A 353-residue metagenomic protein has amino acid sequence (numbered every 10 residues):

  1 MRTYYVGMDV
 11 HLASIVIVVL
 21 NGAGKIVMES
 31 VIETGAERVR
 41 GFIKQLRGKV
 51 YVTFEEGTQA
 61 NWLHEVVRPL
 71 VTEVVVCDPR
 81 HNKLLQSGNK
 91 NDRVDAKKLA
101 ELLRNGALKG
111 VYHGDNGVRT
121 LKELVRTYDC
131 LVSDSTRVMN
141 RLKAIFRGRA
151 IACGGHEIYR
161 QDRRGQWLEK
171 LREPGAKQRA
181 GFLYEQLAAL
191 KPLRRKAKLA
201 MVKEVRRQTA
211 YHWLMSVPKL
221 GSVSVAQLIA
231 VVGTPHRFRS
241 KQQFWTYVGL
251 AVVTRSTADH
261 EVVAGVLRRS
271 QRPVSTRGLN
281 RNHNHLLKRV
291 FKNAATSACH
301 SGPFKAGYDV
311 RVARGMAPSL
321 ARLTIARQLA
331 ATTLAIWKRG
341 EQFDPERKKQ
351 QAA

Functional and structural regions predicted by a protein language model:
R2-N21, L99, L131: Gly/Thr-rich phosphate-binding beta-strand-loop-beta motif of the actin/hexokinase/Hsp70
T3, R195-L220, Q227-T234: Extended, structured, electrostatic nucleic-acid-contact surfaces
A36-E37, G41-L85: Conserved DEDDh/DEDDy metal-dependent 3′-5′ exonuclease domain
R68, V75-R126, G165-E169, E261 (+1 more regions): Short alpha-helix plus adjacent loop in nuclease-associated cores
N91, M215-S216, S222, Q227-P318: Phosphate-backbone recognition surface of nucleic-acid-processing proteins
V125-W213: Glycine-rich, often acidic, oxyanion-interacting loops/wings at catalytic, nucleic-acid, or phospho-protein interfaces
R255, A298, G307-A353: Low-complexity, acidic/Ser/Thr- and charged residue-rich accessory regions of DNA metabolism proteins
